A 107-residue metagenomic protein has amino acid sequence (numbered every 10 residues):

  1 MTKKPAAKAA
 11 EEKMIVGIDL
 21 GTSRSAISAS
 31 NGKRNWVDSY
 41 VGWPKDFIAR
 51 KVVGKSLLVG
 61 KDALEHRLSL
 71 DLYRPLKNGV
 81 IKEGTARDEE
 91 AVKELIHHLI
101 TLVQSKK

Functional and structural regions predicted by a protein language model:
M1-K13: Conserved phosphate-binding catalytic cores of ATP/NTP-utilizing and phosphoryl-transfer enzymes
I15-D19: Short glycine-aspartate micro-motif
T22-K107: Conserved phosphate-binding loops in N-terminal lobes of ATP-dependent enzymes of the actin/Hsp70/sugar-kinase
